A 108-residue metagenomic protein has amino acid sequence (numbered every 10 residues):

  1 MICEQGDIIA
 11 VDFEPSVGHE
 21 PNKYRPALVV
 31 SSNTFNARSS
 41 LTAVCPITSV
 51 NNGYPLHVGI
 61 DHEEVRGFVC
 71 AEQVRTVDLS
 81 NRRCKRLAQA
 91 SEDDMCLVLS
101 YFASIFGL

Functional and structural regions predicted by a protein language model:
M1-L108: Conserved functional hotspots at enzyme active or ligand-binding sites that engage polyanionic ligands
